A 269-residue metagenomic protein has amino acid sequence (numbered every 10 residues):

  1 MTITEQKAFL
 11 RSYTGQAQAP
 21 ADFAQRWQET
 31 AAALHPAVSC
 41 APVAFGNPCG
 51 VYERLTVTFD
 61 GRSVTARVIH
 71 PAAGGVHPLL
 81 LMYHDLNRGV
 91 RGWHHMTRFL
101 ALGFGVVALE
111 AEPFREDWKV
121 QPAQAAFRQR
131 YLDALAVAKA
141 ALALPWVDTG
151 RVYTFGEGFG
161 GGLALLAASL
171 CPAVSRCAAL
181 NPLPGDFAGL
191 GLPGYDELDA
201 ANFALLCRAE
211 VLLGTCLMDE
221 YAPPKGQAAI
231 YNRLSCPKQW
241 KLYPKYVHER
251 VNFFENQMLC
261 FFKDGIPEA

Functional and structural regions predicted by a protein language model:
M1-G50, A269: N-terminal targeting or regulatory segments adjacent to alpha/beta-hydrolase or S9 domains
A32-G74: N-terminal cap/lid segment of alpha/beta-hydrolase-fold proteins
A73, H77, M82-R88: Active-site glycine-rich loops that stabilize anionic/oxyanionic intermediates across multiple enzyme folds
L81-Y83, L109, L180, Y243: Alpha/beta-hydrolase
R91, M96-L132, G189-G191: Cap/lid segment of the alpha/beta-hydrolase catalytic domain
L135-L192: Primarily recognizes the serine-hydrolase "nucleophile elbow" in alpha/beta-hydrolase and SGNH/GDSL folds
F187-P244, R250: The feature captures the conserved acid-bearing segment of alpha/beta-hydrolase catalytic domains
R250-D264: Post-His helix in hydrolase/transferase enzymes
